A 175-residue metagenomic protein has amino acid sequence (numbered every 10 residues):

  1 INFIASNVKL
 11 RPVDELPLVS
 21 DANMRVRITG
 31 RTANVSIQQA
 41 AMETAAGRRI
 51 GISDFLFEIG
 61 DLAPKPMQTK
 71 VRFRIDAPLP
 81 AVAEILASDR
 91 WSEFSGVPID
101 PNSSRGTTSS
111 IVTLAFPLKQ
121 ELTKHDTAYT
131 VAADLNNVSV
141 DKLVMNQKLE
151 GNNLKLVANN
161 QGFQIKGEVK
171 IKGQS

Functional and structural regions predicted by a protein language model:
I1-L10, V26, E58-V140, L156 (+1 more regions): Extended amphipathic, helix-rich lipid-handling scaffolds
V8-V71, L149-S175: Strand-loop-strand
P17, S103-R105, Q147: Transmembrane beta-barrel outer-membrane domains
